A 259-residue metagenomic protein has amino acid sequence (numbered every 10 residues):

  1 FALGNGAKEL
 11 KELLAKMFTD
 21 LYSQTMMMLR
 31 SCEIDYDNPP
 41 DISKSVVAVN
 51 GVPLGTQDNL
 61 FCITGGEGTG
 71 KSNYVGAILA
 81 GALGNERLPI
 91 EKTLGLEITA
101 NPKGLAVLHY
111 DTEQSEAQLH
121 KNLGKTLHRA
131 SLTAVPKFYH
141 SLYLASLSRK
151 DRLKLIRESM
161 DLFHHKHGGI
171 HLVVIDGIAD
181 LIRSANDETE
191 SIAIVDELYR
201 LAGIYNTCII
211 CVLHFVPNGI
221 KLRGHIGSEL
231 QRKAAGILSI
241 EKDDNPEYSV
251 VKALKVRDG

Functional and structural regions predicted by a protein language model:
F1-M27: Short, small/acidic-rich helices and loops at N termini and domain boundaries of DNA replication/processing enzymes
A7, F18-T19, R149-D161, S249-R257: Short, surface-exposed amphipathic charged segments that create phosphate/polyanion-binding patches used for binding
D20-T126: The Walker A/P-loop phosphate-binding site
C62-I63, G68, S72-N73, L172 (+1 more regions): Phosphate-binding/switch region of NTP-binding enzymes
G76, A80, H164, D196-Y199: A structural alpha-helix within SAM-dependent methyltransferase catalytic domains
G84, D161-H165, G203: Residue-level signal for alpha-helix termini/capping positions
I90, T99-T189, A193: Conserved inter-motif catalytic segment of the P-loop NTP-binding fold
